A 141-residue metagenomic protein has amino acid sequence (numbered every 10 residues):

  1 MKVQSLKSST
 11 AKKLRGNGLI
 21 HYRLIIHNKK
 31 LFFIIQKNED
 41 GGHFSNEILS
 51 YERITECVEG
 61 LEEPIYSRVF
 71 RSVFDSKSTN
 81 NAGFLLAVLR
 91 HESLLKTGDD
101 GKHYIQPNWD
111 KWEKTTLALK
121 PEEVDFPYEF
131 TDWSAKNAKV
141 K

Functional and structural regions predicted by a protein language model:
M1-N46: Long, low-complexity, charged/polar intrinsically disordered regions in eukaryotic proteins
E39-E56, H91: A structural signal for long, well-ordered, hydrophobic/aromatic- and basic-residue-enriched core segments of folded
S50-F74: Short acidic, hydrophobic short linear motifs in intrinsically disordered regions
G60-L61, E92, E122: Surface-exposed polar/charged interaction patches
D75-H91: Short amphipathic alpha-helical interaction segments
R90-G101: A short, conserved structural fragment
G101-P107: Minor-groove-contacting beta-hairpin "wing" of winged helix-turn-helix DNA-binding domains
P107-K141: Short, amphipathic alpha-helical interaction segments positioned at domain boundaries
